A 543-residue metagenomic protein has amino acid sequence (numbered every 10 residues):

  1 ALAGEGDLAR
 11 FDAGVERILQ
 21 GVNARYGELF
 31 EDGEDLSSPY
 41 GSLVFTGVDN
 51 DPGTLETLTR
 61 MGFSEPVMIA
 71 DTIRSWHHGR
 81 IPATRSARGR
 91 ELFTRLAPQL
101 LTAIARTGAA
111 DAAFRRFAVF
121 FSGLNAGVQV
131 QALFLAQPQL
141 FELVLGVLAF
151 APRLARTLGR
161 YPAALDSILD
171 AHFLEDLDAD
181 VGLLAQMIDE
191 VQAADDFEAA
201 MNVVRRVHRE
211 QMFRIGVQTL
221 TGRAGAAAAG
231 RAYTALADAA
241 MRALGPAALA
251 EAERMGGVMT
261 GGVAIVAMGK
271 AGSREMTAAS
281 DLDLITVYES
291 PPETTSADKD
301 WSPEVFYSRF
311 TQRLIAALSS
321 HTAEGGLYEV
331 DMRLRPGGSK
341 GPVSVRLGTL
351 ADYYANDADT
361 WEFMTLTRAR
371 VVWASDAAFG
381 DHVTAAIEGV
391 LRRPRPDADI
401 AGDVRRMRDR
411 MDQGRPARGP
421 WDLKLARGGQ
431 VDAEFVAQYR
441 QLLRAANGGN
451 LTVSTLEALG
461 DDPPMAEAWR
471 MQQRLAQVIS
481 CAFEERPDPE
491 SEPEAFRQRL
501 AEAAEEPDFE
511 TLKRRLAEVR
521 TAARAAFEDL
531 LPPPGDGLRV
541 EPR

Functional and structural regions predicted by a protein language model:
A1-R543: A nucleotide- and high-energy phosphate-metabolite-utilizing enzyme signature
